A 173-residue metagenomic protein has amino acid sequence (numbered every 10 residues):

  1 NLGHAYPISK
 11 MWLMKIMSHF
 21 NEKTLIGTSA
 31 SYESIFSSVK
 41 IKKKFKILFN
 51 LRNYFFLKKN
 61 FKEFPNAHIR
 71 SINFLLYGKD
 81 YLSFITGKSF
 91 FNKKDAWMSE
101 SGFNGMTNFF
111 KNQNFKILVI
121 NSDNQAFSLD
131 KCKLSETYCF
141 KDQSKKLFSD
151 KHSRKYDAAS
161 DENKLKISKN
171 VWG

Functional and structural regions predicted by a protein language model:
N1-G173: ER/Golgi luminal nucleotide-sugar-dependent glycosyltransferases, focusing on the catalytic module
